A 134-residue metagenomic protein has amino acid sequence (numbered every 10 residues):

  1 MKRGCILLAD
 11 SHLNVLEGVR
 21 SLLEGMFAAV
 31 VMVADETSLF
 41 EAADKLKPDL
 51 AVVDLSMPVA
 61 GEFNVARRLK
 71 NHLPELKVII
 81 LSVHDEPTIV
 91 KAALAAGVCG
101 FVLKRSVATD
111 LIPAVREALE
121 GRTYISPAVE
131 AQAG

Functional and structural regions predicted by a protein language model:
S11, L81-D85, K104-S106: Conserved active-site segment of CheY-like receiver
H12, L55-S56: The short loop immediately C-terminal to the conserved phospho-acceptor aspartate in CheY-like receiver
L13-V31: Two-component/phosphorelay signaling modules centered on CheY-like receiver
F27-T37, A42: Short hydrophobic/Thr-rich beta-strand motif most characteristic of the beta2 strand and flanking loop of CheY-like
D35-S38, A60-V65: Acidic catalytic/metal-coordinating carboxylates
D54-L55, S82: Active-site residues of response regulator receiver
F63-E75: Short amphipathic alpha-helix used as the core "switch/output" element in two-component signaling
T88-A95, C99-G134: Short, flexible helix-to-coil linker/hinge segments that flank and couple to helix-turn-helix
